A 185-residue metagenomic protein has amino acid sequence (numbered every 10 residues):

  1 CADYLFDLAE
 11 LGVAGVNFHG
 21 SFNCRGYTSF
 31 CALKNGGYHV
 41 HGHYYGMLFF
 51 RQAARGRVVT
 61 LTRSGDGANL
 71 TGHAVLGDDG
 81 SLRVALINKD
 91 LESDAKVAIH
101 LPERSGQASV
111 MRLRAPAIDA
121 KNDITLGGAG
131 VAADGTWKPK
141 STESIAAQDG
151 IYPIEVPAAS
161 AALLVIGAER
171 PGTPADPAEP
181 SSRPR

Functional and structural regions predicted by a protein language model:
C1-S81: Aromatic/acidic polysaccharide-binding cleft in carbohydrate-active enzymes
N17, N23-S29, L91-D94, A117-A120 (+1 more regions): Flexible loop/turn segments at secondary-structure boundaries
G67-G106, V110-A117, A159-V165: Carbohydrate-binding surface patches
R104-Y152: Acidic, Ser/Thr/Pro-rich beta/coil linker or hinge segments at domain junctions
T142, A161, S182-R183: Compositionally biased regions
L164-G172: Short beta-strand-to-coil "C-cap" segments at the C-terminal boundary of structured domains/repeats, marking
T173-R185: Mature N-terminal, pre-catalytic/accessory segment of carbohydrate-active enzymes
